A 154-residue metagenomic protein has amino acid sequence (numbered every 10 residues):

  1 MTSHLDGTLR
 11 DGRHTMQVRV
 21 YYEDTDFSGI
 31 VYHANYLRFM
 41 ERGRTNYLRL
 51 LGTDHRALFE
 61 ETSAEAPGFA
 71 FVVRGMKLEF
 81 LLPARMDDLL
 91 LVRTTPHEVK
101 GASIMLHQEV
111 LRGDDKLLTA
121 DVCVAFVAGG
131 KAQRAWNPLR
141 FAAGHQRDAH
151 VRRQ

Functional and structural regions predicted by a protein language model:
T2-V73, G129-Q154: Hot-dog-fold acyl-thioester-processing enzymes
S3-G7, F80-L89, H97-Q154: HotDog/MaoC-like acyl-thioester-processing domains
M16-V18, R74-M76, V92, L106 (+1 more regions): Hydrophobic residues positioned within well-ordered beta-strands of beta-sheet architectures
S63-L89, R93-T95: Helix-adjacent hinge/juxtasegments
